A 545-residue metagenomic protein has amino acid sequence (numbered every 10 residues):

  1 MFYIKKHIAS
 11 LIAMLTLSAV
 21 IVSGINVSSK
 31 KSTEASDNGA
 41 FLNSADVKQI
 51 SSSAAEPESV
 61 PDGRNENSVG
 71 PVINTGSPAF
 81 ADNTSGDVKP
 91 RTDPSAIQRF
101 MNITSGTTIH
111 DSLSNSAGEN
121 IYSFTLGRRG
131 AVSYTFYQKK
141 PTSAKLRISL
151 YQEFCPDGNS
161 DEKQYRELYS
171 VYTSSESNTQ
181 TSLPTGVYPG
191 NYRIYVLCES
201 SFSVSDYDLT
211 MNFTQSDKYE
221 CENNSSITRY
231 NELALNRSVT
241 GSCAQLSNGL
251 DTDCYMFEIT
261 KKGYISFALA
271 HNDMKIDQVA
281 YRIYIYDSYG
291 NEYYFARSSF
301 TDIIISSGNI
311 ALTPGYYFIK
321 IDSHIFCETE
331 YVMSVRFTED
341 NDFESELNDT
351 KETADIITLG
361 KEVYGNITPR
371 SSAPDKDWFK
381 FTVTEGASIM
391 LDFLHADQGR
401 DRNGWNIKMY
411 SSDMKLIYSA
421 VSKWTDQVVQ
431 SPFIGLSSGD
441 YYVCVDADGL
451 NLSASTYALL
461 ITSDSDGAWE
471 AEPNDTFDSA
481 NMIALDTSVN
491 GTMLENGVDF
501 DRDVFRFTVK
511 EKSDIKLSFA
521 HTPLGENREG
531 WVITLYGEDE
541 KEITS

Functional and structural regions predicted by a protein language model:
M1-I4: N-terminal secretory signal peptides that target proteins for export/translocation
H7-N26: Sec-dependent N-terminal signal peptides of Gram-positive bacterial secreted proteins and lipoproteins
V22-G39: Sec-dependent signal peptide cleavage junction
V47-I50, A55-P57: Primarily auto-inhibitory N-terminal propeptides
S51, S68-P71, A79-T92, L150-E167 (+1 more regions): Acidic Ser/Thr/Pro-rich low-complexity disordered segments that often serve as glycosylated linkers/stalks around
E58-T104, F213-R237, R336-K361, L460-T487: Predominantly extracellular/luminal regions of secreted and cell-surface proteins, especially disulfide-bonded
S112-D208, F213-Q215, G241-E339, N366-S465 (+1 more regions): Acidic, Ser/Thr/Pro-rich low-complexity intrinsically disordered segments
